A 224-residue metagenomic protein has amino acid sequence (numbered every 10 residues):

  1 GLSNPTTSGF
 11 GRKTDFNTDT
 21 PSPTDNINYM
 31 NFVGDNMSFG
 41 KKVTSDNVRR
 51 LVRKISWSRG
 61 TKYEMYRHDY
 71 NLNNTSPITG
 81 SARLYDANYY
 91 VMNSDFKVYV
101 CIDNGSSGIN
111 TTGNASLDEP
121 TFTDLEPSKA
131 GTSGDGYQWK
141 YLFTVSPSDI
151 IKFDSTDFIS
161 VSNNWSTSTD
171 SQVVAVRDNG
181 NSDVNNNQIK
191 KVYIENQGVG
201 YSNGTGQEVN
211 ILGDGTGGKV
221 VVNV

Functional and structural regions predicted by a protein language model:
G1-F96, I102-G108, N114-V161: Extended assembly-interface regions of large multimeric machines
F96-K97, N187: Beta-strand-connecting loop/turn residues
G134-V224: Conserved, function-critical positions that sit in or immediately flank catalytic and ligand-binding motifs
